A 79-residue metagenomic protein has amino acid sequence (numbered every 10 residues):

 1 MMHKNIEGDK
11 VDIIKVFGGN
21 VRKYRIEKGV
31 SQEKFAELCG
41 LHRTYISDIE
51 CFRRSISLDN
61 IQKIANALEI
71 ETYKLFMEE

Functional and structural regions predicted by a protein language model:
H3-E27: A short, Lys/Arg-rich alpha-helix, primarily the initiator
K15, K34-E37, K74: Residue-level preference for short helical/loop micro-motifs built around acidic side chains
R22, E33, Q62: Residues within the helices of the helix-turn-helix
I26, E37, N66: Alpha-helical residues within the helix-turn-helix
G29-D48: Short alpha-helical DNA-recognition segment
R53-K63: Short, basic-rich loop-to-helix N-cap that marks the start of a DNA-contacting helix
I61-A65, L75-F76: Hydrophobic micro-packing sites on short alpha-helices
E69-E79: Short C-terminal boundary/hinge segments that cap the last helix of small helical domains
